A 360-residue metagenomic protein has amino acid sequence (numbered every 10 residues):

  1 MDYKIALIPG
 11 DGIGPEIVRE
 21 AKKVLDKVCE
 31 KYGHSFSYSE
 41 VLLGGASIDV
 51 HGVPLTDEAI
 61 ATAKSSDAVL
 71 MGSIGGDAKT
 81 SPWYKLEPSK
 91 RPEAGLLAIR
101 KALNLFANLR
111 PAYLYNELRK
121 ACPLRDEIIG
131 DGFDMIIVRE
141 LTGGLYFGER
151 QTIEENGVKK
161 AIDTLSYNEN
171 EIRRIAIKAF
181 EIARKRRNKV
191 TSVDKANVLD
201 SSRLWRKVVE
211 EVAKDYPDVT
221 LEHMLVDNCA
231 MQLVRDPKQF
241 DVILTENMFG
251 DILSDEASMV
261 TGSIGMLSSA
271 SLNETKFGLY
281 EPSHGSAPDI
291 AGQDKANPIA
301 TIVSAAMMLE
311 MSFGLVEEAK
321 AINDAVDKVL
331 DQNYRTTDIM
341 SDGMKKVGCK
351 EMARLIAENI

Functional and structural regions predicted by a protein language model:
M1-I5: Extreme N-terminal starter segment of soluble prokaryotic enzymes
A6-K23, V28-C29, G157-D227, Q239: Glycine-rich phosphate/diphosphate-binding loop of Rossmann-like nucleotide-binding domains
D11-G14, D67, V138, A179 (+4 more regions): Buried hydrophobic positions in well-ordered alpha/beta secondary-structure cores of metabolic enzymes
G33-D57, M231-L233: N-terminal beta-loop-helix "entrance" segment that forms/cooperates in small-molecule cofactor or anionic ligand
G45-I48, L233-Y334: Glycine-rich phosphate/nucleotide-binding loop
D49-I162, M248: N-terminal glycine-rich phosphate/adenylate-binding segment common to multiple enzyme folds
A61-K64, K101-A102, D126-D131, A183-R184 (+4 more regions): Solvent-exposed alpha-helices and their adjacent loops that cap or buttress functional pockets in soluble metabolic
T142-G143, F147-R186, V190, A196-V198 (+4 more regions): Glycine-rich phosphate/pyrophosphate-binding loop and the adjoining helix
